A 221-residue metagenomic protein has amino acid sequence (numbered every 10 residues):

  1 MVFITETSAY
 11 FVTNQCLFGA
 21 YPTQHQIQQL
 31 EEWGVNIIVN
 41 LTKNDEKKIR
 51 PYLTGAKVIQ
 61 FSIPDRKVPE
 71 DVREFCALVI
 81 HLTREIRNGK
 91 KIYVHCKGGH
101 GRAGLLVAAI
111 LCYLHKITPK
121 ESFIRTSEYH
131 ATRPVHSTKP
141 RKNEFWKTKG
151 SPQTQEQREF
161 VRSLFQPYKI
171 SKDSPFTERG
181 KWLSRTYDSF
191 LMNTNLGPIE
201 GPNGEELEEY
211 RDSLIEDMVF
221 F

Functional and structural regions predicted by a protein language model:
M1-Y10: Short beta-strand/loop segment at the start of cytosolic alpha/beta domains
E6-T7, C16-G19, E46-P64, P69-E70: Short acidic, glycine/proline-enriched helix-loop-strand junctions
Y10-K47: Glycine-rich, flexible N-terminal cofactor/catalytic loop recognition
Q24, I59, K67-E70, S213 (+1 more regions): Short polar/charged helix/loop
Q28, E74-I92, L105-F221: PTP/DSP superfamily signal
C96: Short cysteine clusters
G99: Conserved G/P- and acidic residue-centered "switch" motifs that form tight phosphate/ATP-binding loops in soluble
